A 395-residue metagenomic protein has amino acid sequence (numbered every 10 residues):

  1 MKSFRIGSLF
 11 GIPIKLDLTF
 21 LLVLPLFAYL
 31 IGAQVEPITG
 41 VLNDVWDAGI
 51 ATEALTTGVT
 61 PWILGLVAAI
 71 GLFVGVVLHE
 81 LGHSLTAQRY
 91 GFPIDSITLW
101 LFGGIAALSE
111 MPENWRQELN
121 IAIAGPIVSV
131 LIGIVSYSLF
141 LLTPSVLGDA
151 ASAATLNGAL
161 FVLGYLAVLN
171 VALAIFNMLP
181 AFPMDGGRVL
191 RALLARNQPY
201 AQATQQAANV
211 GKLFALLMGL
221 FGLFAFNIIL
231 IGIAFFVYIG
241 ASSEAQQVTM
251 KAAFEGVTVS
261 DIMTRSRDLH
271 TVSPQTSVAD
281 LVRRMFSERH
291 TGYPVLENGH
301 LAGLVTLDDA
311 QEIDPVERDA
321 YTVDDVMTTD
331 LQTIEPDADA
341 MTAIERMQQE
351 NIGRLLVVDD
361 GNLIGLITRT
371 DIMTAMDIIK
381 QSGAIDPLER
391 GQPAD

Functional and structural regions predicted by a protein language model:
M1-D314, D319, T328-D359, L363-D395: Hydrophobic transmembrane alpha-helices and their immediate loop junctions in multi-pass integral membrane proteins
